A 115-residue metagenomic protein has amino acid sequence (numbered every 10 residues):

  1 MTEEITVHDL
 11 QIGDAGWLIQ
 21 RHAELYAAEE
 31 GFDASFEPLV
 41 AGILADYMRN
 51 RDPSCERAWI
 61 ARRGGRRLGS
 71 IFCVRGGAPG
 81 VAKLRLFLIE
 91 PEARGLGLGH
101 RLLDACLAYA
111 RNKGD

Functional and structural regions predicted by a protein language model:
M1-E3: Short, intrinsically disordered or compositionally biased N-terminal tails of bacterial proteins
I5-E92, H100-K113: Acetyl-CoA-dependent GNAT
L96: Flexible nucleotide-binding loop
